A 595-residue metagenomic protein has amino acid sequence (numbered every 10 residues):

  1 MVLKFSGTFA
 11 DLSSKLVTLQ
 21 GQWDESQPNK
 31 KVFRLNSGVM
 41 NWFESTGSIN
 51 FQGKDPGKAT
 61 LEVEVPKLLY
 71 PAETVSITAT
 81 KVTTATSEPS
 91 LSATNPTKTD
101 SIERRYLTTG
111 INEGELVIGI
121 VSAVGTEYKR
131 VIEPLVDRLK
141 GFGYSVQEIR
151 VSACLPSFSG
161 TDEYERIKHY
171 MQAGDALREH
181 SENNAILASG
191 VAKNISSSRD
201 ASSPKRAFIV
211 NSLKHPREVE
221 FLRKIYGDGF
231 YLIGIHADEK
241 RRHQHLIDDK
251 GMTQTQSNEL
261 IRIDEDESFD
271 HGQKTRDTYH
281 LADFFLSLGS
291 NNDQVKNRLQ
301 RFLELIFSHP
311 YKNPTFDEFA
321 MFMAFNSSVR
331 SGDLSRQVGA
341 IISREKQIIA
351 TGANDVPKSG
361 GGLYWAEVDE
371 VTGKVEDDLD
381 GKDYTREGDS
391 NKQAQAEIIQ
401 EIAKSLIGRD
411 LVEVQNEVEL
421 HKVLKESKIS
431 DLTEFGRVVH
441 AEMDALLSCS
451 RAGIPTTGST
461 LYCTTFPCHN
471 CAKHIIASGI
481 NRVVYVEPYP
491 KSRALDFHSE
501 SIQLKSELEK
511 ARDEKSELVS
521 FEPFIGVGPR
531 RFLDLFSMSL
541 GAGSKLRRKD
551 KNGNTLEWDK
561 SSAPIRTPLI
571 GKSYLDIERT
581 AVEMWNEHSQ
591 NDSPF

Functional and structural regions predicted by a protein language model:
V2-S6, D11-S13, K30-L35: Short, conserved DNA-binding cores of transcription-related domains
L3, D11-G21, Q52-N211, H215-R330 (+3 more regions): Glycine-rich phosphate-binding loop of ATP-dependent small-molecule kinases
T8-L19, D24, D444, Y489: Fe-S-dependent hydro-lyases/dehydratases of central metabolism
L19-W42: Amphipathic, interaction-prone secondary-structure segments
K31, G47-I49, I348: Hydrophobic residues embedded in beta-strands of well-ordered beta-sheets
W42, S48-D55: C-terminal functional modules of predominantly eukaryotic multidomain proteins
G47, R206, T464: Short metal-coordination and nucleic-acid-contact micro-motifs, chiefly zinc-binding Cys/His arrays
K129, V151, D162-V191, D270 (+2 more regions): Zinc-dependent deaminase catalytic domain
